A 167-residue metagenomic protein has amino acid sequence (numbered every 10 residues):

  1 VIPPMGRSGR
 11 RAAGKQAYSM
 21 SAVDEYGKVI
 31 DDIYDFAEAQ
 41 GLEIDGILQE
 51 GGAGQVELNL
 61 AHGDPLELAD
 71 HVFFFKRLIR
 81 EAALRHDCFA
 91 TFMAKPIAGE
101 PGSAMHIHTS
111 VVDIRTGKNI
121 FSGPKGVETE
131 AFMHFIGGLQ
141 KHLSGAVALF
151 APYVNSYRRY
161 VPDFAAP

Functional and structural regions predicted by a protein language model:
V1-P167: Glycine-rich, acidic/polar active-site loops that bind/position phosphate-bearing ligands
